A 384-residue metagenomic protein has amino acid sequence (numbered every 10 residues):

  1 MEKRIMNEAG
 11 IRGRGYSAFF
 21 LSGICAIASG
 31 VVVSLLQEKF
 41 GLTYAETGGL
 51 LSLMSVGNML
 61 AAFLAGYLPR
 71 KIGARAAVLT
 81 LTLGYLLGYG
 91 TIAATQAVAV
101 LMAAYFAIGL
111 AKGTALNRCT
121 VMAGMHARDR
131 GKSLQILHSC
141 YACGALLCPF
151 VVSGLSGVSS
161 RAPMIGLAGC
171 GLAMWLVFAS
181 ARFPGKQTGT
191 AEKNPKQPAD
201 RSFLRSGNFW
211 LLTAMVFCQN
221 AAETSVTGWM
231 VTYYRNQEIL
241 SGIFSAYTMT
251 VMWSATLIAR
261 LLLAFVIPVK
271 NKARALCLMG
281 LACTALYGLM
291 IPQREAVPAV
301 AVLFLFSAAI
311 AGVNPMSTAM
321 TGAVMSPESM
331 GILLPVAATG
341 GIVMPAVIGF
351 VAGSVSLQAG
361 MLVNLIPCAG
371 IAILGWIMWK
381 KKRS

Functional and structural regions predicted by a protein language model:
S29-G30, S206-L257: Extracytoplasmic gate region of multi-pass secondary transporters
G41, G73, A94-A99, R128 (+2 more regions): Helix-breaking motifs and short loop linkers at transmembrane-helix boundaries and internal kinks in secondary membrane
L60-V98: Conserved MFS/SLC helix-loop-helix module at the cytosolic interface between two early adjacent transmembrane helices
A104-S139: Cytoplasmic helix-loop-helix junction between adjacent transmembrane helices in 12-TM secondary transporters
T114-A127, A311-M325: Intracellular juxtamembrane helix-capping segments at the cytosolic ends of symmetry-related transmembrane helices
D129-R130, Q135-P184: Helix-loop-helix hairpin linking two adjacent transmembrane segments in secondary transporters
K270-S317: C-terminal transmembrane helical hairpin of 12-TM major facilitator-type secondary transporters
V324-L357, V363-N364: A late C-terminal transmembrane helix in Major Facilitator Superfamily
